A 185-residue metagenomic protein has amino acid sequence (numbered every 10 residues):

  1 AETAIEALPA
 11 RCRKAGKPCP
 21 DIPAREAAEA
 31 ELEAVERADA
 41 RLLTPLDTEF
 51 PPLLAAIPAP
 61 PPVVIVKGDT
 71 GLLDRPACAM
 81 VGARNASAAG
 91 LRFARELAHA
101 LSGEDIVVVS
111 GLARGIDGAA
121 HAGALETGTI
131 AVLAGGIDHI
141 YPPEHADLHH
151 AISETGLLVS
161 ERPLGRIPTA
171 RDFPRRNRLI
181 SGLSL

Functional and structural regions predicted by a protein language model:
A1-E49: Short, small/acidic-rich helices and loops at N termini and domain boundaries of DNA replication/processing enzymes
A38, L42-L185: Glycine-biased, small-residue-rich flexible motifs in mid-sequence functional cores and linkers
